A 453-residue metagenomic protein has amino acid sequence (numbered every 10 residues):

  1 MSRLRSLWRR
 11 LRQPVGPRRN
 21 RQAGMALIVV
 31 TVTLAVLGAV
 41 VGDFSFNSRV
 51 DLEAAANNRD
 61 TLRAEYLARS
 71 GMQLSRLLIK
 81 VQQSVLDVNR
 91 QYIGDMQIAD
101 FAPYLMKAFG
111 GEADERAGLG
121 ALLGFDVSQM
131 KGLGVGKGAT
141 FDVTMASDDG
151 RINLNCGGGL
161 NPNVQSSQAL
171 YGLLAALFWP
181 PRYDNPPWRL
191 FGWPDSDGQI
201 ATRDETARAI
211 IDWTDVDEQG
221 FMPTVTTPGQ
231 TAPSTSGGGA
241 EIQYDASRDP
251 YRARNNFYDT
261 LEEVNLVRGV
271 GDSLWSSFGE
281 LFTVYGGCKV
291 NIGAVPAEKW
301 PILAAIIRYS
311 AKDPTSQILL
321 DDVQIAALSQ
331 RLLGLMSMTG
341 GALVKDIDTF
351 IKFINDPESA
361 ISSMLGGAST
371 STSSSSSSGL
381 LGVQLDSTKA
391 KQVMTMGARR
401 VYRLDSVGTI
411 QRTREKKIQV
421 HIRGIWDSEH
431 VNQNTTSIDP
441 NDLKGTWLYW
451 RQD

Functional and structural regions predicted by a protein language model:
S2-D453: Compositionally biased linear targeting/interaction segments
